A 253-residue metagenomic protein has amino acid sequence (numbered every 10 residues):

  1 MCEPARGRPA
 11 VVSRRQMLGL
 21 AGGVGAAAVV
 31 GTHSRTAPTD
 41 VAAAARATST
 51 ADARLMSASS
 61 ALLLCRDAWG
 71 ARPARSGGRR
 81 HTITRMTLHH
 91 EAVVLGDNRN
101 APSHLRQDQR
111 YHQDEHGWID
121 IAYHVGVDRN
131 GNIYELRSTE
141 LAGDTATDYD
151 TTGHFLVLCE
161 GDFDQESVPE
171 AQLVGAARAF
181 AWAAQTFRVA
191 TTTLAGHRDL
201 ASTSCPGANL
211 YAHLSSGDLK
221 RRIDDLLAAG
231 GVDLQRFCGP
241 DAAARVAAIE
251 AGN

Functional and structural regions predicted by a protein language model:
C2-S13, A21-G25, V29-E91, R129-T139 (+2 more regions): Basic/polar, cationic surfaces and motifs that engage anionic cell-wall and phosphate/carboxylate ligands
R80-E115: Active-site acidic/histidine clusters and adjacent loop/turn architecture that either coordinate catalytic ions
E115-H116, A146-D148: Short Gly/Pro-enriched turn/cap motifs at secondary-structure boundaries
D120: Short, small/polar residue-rich loop motifs at catalytic or cofactor-binding pockets
